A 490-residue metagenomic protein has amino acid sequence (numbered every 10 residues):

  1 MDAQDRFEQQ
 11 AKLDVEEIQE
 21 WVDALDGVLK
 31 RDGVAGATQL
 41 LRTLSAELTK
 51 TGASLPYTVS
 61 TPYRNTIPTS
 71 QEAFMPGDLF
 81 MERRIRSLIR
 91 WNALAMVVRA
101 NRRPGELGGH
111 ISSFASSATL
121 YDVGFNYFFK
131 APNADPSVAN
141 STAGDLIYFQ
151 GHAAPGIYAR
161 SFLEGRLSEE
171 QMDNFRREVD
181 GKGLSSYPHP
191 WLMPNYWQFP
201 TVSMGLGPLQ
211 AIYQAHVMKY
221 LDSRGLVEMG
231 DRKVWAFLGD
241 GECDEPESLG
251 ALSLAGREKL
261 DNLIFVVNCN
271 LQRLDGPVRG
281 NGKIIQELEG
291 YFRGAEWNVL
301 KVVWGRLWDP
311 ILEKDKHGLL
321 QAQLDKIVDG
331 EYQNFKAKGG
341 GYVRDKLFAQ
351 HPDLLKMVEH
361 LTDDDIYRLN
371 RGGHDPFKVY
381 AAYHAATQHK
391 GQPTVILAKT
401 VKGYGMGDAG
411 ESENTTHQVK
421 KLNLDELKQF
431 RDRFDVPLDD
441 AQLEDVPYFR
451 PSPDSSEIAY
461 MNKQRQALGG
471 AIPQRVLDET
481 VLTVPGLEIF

Functional and structural regions predicted by a protein language model:
M1-V123, V138, F237-L238, E242-P246 (+1 more regions): Conserved acidic/glycine
Q71-I89, A93-G105, H110-E258, N281-G282: Cofactor-binding active-site loop characterized by glycine-rich and histidine/acidic residues
G256-D261, H389: Short, conserved loop/helix-junction motifs that constitute active-site signature segments in enzyme catalytic cores
